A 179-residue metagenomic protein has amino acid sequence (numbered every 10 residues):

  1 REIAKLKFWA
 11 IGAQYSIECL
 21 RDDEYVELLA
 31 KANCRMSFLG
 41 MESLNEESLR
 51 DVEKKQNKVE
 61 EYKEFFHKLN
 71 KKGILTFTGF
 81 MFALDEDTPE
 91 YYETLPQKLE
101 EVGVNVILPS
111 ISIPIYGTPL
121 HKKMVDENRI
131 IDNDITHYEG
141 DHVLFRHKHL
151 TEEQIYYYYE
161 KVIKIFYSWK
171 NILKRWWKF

Functional and structural regions predicted by a protein language model:
R1-L84: Conserved SAM/AdoMet-binding glycine-rich loop
Y15-E18, F82-E86, S110-P119: Short, solvent-exposed turn/loop segments enriched in Gly/Ser/Thr/Pro and often Arg
D23, Q56-K63, P89-E93, E152 (+1 more regions): Non-membrane alpha-helical structural segments and their capping/turn regions in soluble enzymes
M36-S37, F66-K71, L95-E101, V106-I107: A generic "structured core" feature
L75, E90-N105, S112-F179: C-terminal accessory regions of radical SAM enzymes
